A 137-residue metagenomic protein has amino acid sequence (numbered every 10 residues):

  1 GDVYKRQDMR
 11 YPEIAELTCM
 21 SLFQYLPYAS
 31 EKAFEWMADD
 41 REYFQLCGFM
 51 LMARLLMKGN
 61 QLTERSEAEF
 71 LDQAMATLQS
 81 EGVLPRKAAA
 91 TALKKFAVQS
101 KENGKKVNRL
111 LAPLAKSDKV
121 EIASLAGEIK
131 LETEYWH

Functional and structural regions predicted by a protein language model:
G1-Y4: Short, small-residue-biased leader/transition segments that mark boundaries at the very start of proteins
R6, M20, A33-F34, M75 (+2 more regions): Amphipathic alpha-helical segments within well-ordered protein domains
Q7, R65-Q73, K106-S117: Alpha-helical scaffold repeats of the Armadillo/HEAT/TPR superfamily
Q7-R10, A38-E42, A76-L84, P113-E121: Short coil turns that connect the paired helices of HEAT/ARM alpha-solenoid repeats
I14-A15, Q24-A76: Histidine/lysine/aspartate-rich catalytic loop segments that bind and position anionic ligands
I14-Y25, L46-N60, K87-Q99, S124-E132: Structural detector for internal amphipathic alpha-helices that build alpha-solenoid repeat scaffolds
N60-E67, V83-A88, Q99-N108: Short conserved catalytic/interaction loops centered on acidic-Pro-aromatic/His motifs
S100-H137: Eukaryotic acidic, Ser/Thr-rich intrinsically disordered low-complexity regions
